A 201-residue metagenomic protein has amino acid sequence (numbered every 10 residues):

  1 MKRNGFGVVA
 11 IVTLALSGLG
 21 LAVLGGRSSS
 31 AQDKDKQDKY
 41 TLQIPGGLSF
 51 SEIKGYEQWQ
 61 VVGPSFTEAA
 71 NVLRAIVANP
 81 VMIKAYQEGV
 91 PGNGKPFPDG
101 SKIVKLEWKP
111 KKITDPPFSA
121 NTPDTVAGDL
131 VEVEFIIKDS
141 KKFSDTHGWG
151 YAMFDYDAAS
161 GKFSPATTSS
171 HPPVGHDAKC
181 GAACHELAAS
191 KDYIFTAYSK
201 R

Functional and structural regions predicted by a protein language model:
M1-G5: Positively charged n-region of N-terminal signal peptides that target proteins for export
F6, I11, R27: Internal catalytic or translocation cores that form aromatic/hydrophobic pockets or channels for amphipathic metabolites
A10-A22: Bacterial N-terminal signal peptides
L21-D33: Signal peptide processing junction and immediate N-terminal pro/mature segment of secreted/exported proteins
A31-K36, L42-T67, G94-R201: Sequence context surrounding c-type heme c attachment/ligation sites in exported
I44, R74-N93, P117-N121: N-terminal post-signal-peptidase region of extra-cytosolic proteins
